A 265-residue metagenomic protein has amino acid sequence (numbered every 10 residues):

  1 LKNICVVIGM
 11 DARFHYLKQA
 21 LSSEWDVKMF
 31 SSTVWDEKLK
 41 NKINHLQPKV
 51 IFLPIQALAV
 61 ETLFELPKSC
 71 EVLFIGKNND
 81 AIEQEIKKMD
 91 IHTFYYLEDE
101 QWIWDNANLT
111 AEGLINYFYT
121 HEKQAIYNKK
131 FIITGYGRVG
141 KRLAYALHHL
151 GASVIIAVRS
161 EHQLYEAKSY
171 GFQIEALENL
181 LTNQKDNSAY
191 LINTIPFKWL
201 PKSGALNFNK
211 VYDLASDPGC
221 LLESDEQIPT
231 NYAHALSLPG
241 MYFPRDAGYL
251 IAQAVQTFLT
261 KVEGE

Functional and structural regions predicted by a protein language model:
L1-I4, C70, Y127-K130, F208: Phosphate-coordination loops involved in phosphoryl transfer and adenosine-cofactor binding
K2-K42: N-terminal glycine-/charge-rich "phosphate-binding" loop or analogous flexible N-terminal tail
C5-L17, L21, Y127-H148: Glycine-rich adenosine-cofactor-binding loop
A12, V34, E161-H162, S216-P218: Helix N-cap at the beta1-alpha1 junction of Rossmann-like dinucleotide-binding domains, i.e., the first residues
E24-K38, L150-Y170: NAD(P)-binding Rossmann-fold cofactor-contacting core
V50-P67, E71-Y127, M241, K261: Glycine/serine-rich phosphate-binding loop and adjoining beta1-alpha1 elements at the start of nucleotide-handling
Q56-E71, Y170-Y242: Rossmann-like adenosine-cofactor binding region
K77-Y96, Y212-T260: Rossmann-fold NAD(P)-binding glycine/threonine-rich loop
